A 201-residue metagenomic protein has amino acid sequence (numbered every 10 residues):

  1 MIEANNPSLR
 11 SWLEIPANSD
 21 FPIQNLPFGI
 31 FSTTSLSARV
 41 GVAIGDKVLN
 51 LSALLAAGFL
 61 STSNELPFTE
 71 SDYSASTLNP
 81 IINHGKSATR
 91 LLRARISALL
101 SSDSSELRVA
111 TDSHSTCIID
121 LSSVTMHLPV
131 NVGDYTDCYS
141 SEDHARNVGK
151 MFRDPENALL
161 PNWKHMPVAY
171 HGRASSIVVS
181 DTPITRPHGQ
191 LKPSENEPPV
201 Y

Functional and structural regions predicted by a protein language model:
A4-T33, A43, L49-Y201: Active-site microenvironments in enzyme catalytic cores
L36-V40: Short, mixed charged/polar active-site loops that provide acid/base catalysis or chelate metal/phosphate cofactors
